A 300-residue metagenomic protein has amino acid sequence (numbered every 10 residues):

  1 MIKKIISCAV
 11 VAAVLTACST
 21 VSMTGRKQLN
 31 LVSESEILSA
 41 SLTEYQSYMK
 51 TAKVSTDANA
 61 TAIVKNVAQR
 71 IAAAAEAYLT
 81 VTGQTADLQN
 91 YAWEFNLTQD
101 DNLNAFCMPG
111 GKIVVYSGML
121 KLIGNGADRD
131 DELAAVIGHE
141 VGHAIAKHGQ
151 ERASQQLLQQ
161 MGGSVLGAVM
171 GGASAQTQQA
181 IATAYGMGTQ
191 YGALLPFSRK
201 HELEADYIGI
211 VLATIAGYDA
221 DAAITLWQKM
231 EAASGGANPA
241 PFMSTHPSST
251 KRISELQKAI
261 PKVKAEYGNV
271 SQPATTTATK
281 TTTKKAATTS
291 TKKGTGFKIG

Functional and structural regions predicted by a protein language model:
I2-I6, V10, C18-G300: A Zn2+-metalloprotease active-site environment signal
